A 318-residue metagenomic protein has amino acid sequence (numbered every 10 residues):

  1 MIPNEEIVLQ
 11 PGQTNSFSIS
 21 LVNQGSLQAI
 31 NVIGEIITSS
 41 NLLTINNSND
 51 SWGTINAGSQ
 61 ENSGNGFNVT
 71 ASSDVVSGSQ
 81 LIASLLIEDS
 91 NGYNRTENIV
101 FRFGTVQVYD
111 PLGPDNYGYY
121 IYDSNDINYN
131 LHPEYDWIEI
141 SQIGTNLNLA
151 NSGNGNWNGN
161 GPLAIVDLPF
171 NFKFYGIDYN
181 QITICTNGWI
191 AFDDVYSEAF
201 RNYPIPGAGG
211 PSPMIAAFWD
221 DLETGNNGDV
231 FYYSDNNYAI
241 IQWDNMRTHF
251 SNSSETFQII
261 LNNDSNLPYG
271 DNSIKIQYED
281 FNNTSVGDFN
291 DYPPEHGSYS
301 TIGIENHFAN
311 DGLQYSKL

Functional and structural regions predicted by a protein language model:
M1-G12: Low-complexity, acidic Ser/Thr/Pro/Gly-rich terminal tails and inter-domain linkers that flank the onset of structured
P11-L27: Short beta-strand elements of extracellular/lumenal beta-sandwich folds
T14-S16, Q60-G66, T96-N98, Y238-I240 (+1 more regions): Intrinsic-disorder/low-complexity, polar/charged segments enriched in Ser/Thr/Lys/Arg/Asp/Glu/Gln
V22-L43, S48: Short acidic, flexible loop segments centered on an aromatic residue
V32, G64-V106: Terminal connector regions
T44-V75: Intrinsically disordered, low-complexity Pro/Gly/Ser/Thr-rich segments with frequent PxxP/GP/PP motifs and embedded
A71-S73, R102-L318: Extracytoplasmic Ser/Thr/Pro-rich, glycosylation-prone low-complexity segments
